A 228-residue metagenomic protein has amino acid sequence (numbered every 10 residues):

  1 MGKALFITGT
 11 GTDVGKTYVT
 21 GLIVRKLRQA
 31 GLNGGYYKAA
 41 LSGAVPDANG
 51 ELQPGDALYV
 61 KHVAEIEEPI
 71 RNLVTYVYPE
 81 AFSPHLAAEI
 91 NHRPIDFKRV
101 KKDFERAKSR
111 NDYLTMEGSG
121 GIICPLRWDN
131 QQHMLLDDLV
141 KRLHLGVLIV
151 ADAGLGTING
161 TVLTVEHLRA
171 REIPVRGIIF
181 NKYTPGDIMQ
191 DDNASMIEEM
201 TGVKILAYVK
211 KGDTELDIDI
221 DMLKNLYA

Functional and structural regions predicted by a protein language model:
A4, Y18-P94, K98, D103-R106: N-terminal phosphate/diphosphate-binding loop that engages ATP/GTP or pyrophosphate donors across diverse enzyme folds
I7: Hydrophobic anchor at the beta1->P-loop junction of P-loop NTPases
V14-G15: Conserved glycine(s) of the Walker
V24-R28, L136-V140, N159-R169: Histidine-anchored nucleotide/phosphate-binding helix
V100, F104-Q132: Switch II (G3) loop of P-loop NTPases
D129-A153: Inter-motif core of Ras-like GTPase G domains
D129-D137, V162-T164, Q190-S195: Charged helix-capping and loop-helix junction motifs
V165-A228: C-terminal lobe/tail of nucleotide-utilizing enzymes
